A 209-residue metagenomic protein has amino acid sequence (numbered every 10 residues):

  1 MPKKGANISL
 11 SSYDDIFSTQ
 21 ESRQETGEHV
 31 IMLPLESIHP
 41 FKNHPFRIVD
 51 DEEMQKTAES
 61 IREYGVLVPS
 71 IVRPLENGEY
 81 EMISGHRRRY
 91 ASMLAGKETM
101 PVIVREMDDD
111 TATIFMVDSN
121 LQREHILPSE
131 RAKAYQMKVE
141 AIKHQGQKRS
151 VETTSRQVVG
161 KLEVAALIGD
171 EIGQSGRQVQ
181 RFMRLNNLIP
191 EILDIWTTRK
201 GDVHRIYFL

Functional and structural regions predicted by a protein language model:
M1-R105, T111-H125: Short, charged/polar connector segments at secondary-structure boundaries
F46, Y90-N186: Amphipathic, charge-rich alpha-helical segments that serve as recognition/docking helices
D51, P128-S129, P190: Alpha-helix N-capping/helix-start residues
K56, K133-A134, I195, F208: Short, solvent-exposed alpha-helical surface patches in well-structured domains
G65, S70, I142-G146, P190: Structural motif corresponding to the C-terminal cap of alpha-helices
P190-F208: Short Lys/Arg-enriched helix C-cap and helix-to-coil transition segments that create basic nucleic-acid-contact patches
